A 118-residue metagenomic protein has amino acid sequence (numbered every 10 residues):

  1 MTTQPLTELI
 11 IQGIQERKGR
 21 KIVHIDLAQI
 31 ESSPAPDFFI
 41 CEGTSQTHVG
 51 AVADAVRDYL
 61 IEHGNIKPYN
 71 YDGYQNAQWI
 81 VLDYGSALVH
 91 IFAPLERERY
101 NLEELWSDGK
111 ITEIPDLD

Functional and structural regions predicted by a protein language model:
M1-A35, E42-I80, P94-L95, L105-D118: Polybasic/polar functional segments that serve as interface/processing modules
P36, S86: Conserved acidic residues
L82-Y84: Active-site beta-strand termini and strand-to-loop segments that position acidic
E98-N101: Switch/connector loops and helix/strand junctions flanking conserved nucleotide-binding motifs in nucleotide-processing
